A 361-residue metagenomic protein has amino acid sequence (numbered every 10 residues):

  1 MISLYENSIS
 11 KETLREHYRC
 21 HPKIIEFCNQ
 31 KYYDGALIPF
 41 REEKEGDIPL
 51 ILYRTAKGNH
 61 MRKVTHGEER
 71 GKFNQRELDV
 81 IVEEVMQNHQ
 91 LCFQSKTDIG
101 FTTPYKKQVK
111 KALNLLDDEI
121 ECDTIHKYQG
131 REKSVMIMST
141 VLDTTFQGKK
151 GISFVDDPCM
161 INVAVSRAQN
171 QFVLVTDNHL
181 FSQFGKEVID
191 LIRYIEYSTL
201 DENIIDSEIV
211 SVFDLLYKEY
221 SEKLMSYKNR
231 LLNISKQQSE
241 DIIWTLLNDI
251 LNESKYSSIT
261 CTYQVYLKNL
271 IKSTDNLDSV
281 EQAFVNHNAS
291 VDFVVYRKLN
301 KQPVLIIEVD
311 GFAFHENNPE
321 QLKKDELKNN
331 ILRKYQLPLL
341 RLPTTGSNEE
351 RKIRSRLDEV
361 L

Functional and structural regions predicted by a protein language model:
M1-E12, Q147-E253: Helicase C-terminal subdomain and adjacent C-terminal extension
M1-E43, N178-Q183: Conserved coupling/interface region of RecA-like P-loop/ASCE motor cores
E6-K11, L50, E132-V135, A168-F172 (+2 more regions): Short glycine-/polar-rich loops that comprise or flank the Walker A/P-loop and associated switch/sensor motifs
Y18-H21, I25, L78, C122 (+1 more regions): Amphipathic alpha-helical transducer elements in NTP-driven molecular machines
A36-N114: Conserved helicase/translocase motor-coupling segment
K106, C122-Y128: Conserved helicase motor
R131-D143, V163, F172-L174: A short beta-strand element within the Helicase C-terminal
I205-L361: Nucleic-acid endo/exonuclease domains
